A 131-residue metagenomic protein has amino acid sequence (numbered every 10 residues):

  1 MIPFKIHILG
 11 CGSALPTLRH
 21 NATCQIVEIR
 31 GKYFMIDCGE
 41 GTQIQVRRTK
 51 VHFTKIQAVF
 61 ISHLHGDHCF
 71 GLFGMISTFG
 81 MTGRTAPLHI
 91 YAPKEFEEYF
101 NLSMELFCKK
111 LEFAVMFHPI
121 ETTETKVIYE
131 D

Functional and structural regions predicted by a protein language model:
M1-D131: Binuclear metal-dependent hydrolase catalytic cores
